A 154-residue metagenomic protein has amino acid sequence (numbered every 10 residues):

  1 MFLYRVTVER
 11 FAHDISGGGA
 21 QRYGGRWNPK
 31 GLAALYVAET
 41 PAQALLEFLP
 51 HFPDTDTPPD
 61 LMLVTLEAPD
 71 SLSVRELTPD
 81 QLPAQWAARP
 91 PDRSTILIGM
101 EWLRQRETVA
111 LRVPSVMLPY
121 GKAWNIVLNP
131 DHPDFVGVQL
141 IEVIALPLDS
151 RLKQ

Functional and structural regions predicted by a protein language model:
F2-G17, P29, T57-Q154: Active-site and NAD+-binding cores of ADP-ribose-processing enzymes
A12-G18, G24, A38-T40, H51 (+1 more regions): A glycine-rich, hydrophobic loop/mini-helix early in the fold
G19, A34-A38, A44, G99 (+1 more regions): Small-side-chain structural scaffolding
W27-H51, I126-D131: Extended catalytic/binding region for NAD+/ADP-ribose chemistry, centered on the ART fold
